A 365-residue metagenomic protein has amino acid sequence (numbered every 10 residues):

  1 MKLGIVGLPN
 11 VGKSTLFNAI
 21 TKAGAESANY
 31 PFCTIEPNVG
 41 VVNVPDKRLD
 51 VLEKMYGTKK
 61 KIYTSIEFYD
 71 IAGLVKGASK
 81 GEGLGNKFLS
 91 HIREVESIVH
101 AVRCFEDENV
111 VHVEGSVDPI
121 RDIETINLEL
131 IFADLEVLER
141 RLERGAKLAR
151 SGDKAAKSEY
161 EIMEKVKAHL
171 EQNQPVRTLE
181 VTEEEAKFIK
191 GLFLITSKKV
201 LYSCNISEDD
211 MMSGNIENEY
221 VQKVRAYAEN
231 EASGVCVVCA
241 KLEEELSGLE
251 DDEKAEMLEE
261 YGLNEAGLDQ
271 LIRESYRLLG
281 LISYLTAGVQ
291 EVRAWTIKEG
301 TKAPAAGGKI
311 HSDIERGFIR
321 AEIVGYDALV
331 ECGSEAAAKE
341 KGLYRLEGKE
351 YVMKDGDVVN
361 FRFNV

Functional and structural regions predicted by a protein language model:
M1-V111, E139-R140, R144-G145: Conserved G1/Walker A P-loop phosphate-binding module
K2-V6, F17, R144-V352, V359 (+1 more regions): C-terminal-of-GTPase-core extension/linker across diverse P-loop GTPases
V6, F32, P37-G40, K47-L49 (+15 more regions): Short capping/connector residues at structural and topological boundaries
S14, P31, E67, F105 (+5 more regions): Generic signal for short, ordered secondary-structure residues within or immediately flanking folded domains
A23-P31, N38-G40, R48-V51, K80 (+10 more regions): Glycine-rich, flexible loop/turn motifs
F32, D46-L49, S65-F68, E82-E96 (+8 more regions): Amphipathic alpha-helical transducer elements in NTP-driven molecular machines
G40-P45, A72-E82, R93-A155, H169-T182 (+1 more regions): Conserved Switch II/interswitch segment of TRAFAC-class P-loop GTPases
